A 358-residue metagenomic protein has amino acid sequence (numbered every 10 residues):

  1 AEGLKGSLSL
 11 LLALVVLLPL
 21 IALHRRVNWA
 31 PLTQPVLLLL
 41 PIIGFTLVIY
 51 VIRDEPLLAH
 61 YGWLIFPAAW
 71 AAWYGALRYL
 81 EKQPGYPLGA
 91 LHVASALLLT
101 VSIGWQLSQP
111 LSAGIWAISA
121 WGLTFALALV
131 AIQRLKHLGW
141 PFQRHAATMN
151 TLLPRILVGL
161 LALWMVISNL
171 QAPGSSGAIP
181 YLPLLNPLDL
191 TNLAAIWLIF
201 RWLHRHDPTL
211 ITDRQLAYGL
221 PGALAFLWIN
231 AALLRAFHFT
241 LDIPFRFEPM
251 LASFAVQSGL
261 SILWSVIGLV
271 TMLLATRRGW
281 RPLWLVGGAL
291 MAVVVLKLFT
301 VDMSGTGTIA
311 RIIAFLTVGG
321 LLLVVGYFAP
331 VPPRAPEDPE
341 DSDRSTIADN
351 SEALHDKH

Functional and structural regions predicted by a protein language model:
A1-H358: Alpha-helical transmembrane segments of multi-pass membrane proteins
